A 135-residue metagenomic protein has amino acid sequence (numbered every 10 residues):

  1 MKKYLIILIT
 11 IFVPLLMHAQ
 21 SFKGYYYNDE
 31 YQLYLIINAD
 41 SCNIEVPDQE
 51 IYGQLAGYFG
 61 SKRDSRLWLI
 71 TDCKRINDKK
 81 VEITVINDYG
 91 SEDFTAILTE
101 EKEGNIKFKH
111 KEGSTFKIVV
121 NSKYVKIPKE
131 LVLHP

Functional and structural regions predicted by a protein language model:
M1-K23: Bacterial Sec-dependent N-terminal signal peptides
Q20-F94, T115-P135: Central antiparallel beta-sheet cores of small beta-barrel/beta-sandwich binding domains
N77, E100-K102: Residue-level recognition of beta-strand termini and adjacent short loop/turns
I106: Short, surface-exposed ligand- or partner-binding patches at beta-edge/loop junctions that are enriched in aromatics
